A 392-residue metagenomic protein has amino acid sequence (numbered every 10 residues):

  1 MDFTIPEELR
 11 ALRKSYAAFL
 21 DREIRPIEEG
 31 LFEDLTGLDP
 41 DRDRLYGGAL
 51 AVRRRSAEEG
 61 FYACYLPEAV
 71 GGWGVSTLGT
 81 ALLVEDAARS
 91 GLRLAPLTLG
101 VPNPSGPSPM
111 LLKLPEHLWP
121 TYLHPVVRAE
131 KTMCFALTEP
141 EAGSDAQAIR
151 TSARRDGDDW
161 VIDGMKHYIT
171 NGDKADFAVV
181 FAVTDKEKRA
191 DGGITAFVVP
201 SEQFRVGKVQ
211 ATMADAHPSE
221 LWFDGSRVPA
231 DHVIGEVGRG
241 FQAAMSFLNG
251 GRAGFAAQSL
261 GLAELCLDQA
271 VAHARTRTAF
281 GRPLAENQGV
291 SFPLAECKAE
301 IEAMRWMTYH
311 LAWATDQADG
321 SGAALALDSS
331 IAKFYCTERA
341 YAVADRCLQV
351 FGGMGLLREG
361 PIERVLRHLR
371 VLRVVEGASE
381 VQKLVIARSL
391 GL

Functional and structural regions predicted by a protein language model:
M1-R93, G100, K113-L118, P125-E130 (+3 more regions): Alpha-helical interface subdomain recognition
G60, L83-R89, A182, V198-F204 (+1 more regions): Short Ser/Thr-interspersed hydrophobic loop/turn segments at strand-loop and sheet-helix junctions that line or gate
Y122, I149, M165-H167, G207-Q210: Short beta-alpha junctions and helix-cap segments that line functional grooves
A129-L137: A short, Trp-centered hydrophobic/proline-enriched beta-strand micro-motif
E141-S144, Y168-N171, E187-K188, Q210-H217: Short Gly/Pro-enriched turn/cap motifs at secondary-structure boundaries
A148, S201-P229: Flexible, small-/acidic-enriched active-site or ligand-binding loops
D163-R205: A short core secondary-structure module
G225-A243: Long, acidic (Asp/Glu-rich), low-complexity accessory segments flanking structured domains
